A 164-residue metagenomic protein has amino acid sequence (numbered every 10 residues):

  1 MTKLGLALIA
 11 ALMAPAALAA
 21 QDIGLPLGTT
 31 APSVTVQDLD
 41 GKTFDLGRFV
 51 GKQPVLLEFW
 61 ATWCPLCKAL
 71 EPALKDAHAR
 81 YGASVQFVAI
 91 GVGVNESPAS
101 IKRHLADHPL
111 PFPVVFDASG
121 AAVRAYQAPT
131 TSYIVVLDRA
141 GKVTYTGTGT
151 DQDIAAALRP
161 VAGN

Functional and structural regions predicted by a protein language model:
M1-A7: Bacterial N-terminal signal peptides that target proteins for export
L8-S33: N-proximal helix/coil linker or "cap" segments that precede and/or mark the start of modular domains
V34-V55: A short beta-strand-turn-helix
G51, H104-P111, D117-P160: Thiol/disulfide oxidoreductase modules built on the thioredoxin-like
L56-L57, F87, I134: Hydrophobic beta-strand anchors of alpha/beta hydrolase catalytic cores
E58-W63: Aromatic-flanked redox-active Cys/Sec active sites in thiol-based oxidoreductases, especially the WC-centered
K68-H108, A118-A125: Structural microenvironment flanking redox-active thiols in thiol-disulfide oxidoreductases
